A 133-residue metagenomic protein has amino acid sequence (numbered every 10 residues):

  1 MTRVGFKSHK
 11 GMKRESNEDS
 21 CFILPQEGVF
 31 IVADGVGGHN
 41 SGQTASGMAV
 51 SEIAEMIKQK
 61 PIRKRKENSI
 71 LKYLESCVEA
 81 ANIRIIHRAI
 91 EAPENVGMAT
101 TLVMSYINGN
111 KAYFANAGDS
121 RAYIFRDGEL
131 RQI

Functional and structural regions predicted by a protein language model:
M1-I133: PP2C/PPM-type serine/threonine phosphatase catalytic domain
